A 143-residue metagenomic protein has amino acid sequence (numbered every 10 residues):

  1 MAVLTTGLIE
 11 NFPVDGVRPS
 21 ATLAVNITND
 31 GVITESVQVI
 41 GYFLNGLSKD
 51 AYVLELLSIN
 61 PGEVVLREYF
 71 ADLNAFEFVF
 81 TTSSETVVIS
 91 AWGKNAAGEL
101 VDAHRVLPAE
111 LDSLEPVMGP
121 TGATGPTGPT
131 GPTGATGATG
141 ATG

Functional and structural regions predicted by a protein language model:
L4-T6: Short Trp-Ser/Thr-centered turn/loop motifs at beta-strand boundaries
L8-E10, G16-A24: Short, solvent-exposed loop/turn segments enriched in Ser/Thr/Gly
S20, T34, L73-A75: Extracellular Ig-like/FN3 beta-sandwich strand-entry sites
N26-I33, F80-T82: Asparagine-centered strand-capping/turn motif at beta-strand->loop junctions
E35-I40, I89-A91: Short, hydrophobic/aromatic beta-strand segments
F43-T82: Intrinsically disordered, low-complexity Pro/Gly/Ser/Thr-rich segments with frequent PxxP/GP/PP motifs and embedded
Y52, D72-P120: Terminal connector regions
P116-G143: Collagen/collagen-like triple-helix recognition
